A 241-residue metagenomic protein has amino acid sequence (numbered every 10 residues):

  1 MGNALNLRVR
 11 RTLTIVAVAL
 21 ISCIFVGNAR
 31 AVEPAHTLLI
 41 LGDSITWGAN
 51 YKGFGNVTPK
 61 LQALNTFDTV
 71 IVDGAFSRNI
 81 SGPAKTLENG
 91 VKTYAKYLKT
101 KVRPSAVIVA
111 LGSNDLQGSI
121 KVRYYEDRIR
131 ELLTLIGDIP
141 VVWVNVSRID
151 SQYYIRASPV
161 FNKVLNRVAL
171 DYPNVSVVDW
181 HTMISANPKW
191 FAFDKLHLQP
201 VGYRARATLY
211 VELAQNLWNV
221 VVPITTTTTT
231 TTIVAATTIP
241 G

Functional and structural regions predicted by a protein language model:
M1-L41, I45-K52, L64-T66, T100-S105 (+2 more regions): N-terminal secretory targeting modules
L20-I21, N28-A31, P59, A63-G82 (+3 more regions): Extracellular/periplasmic envelope-modification machinery, especially enzymes that add or remove acyl/ester groups on
E33-L41, I45-D127, D150-Q152, P159-V160: Conserved SGNH/GDSL esterase-like catalytic core that processes O-acyl groups on lipids and polysaccharides
L41-D43, V144, V178: Active-site flanking residues adjacent to catalytic metal/cofactor-binding acidic residues
V109-L111, V142-N145: Conserved beta-strand segments of the P-loop GTPase G domain that flank and frequently precede/overlap
R128-I136: Catalytic-core regions built around general acid/base machinery
G137-V141: A short helix->loop->beta-strand "cap" motif at the edges of active sites that frequently abuts
I149-I233, T238-P240: Catalytic His-Asp segment of secreted/periplasmic serine-dependent ester chemistry enzymes
